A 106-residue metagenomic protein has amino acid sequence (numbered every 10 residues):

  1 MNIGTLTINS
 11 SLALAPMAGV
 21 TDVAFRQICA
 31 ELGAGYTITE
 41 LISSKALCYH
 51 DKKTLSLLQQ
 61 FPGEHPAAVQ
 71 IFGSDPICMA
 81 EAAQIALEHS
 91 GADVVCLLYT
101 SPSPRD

Functional and structural regions predicted by a protein language model:
M1-I3, M17-A92: Glycine-rich, positively charged N-terminal anion/phosphate-binding segment
L6-T7: Membrane-interfacial amphipathic/re-entrant helices at transmembrane-helix boundaries
S10-S11: Extreme N-terminal starter segment of soluble prokaryotic enzymes
L14: An anion-binding catalytic pocket shared by soluble metabolic enzymes
Y99-D106: Conserved small/polar residues in nucleotide/adenosyl-binding loops
